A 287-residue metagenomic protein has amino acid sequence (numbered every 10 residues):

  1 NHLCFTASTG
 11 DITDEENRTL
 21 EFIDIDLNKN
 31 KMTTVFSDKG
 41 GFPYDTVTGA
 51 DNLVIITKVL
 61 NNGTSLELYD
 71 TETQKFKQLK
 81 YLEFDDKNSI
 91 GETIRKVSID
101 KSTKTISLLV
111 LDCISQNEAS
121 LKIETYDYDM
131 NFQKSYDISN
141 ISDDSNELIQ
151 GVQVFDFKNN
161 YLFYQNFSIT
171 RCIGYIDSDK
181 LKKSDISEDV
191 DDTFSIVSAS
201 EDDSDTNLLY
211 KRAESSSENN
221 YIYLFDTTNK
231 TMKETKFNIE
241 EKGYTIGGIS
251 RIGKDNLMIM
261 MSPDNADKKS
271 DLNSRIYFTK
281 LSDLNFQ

Functional and structural regions predicted by a protein language model:
N1, G40-A50, K87-I99, D144-F155 (+2 more regions): Repeated scaffold domains used in trafficking and secretory/extracellular systems, primarily beta-propellers
N1-D26, M32-K39, K80, T279-K280: N-terminal "mature head" segments of proteins
H2-D11, N52-V59, K104-D112, D156-N166 (+2 more regions): Short beta-strand elements that form the blades of beta-propeller/WD-repeat-like and other beta-sheet-rich scaffold
I12-I23, N62-L68, S115-E124, S168-Y175 (+2 more regions): Structural motif
I25-N30, D70-Q74, D127-N131, I176-K180 (+2 more regions): Short loop/turn segments that connect beta-strands within beta-propeller blades
T33-S37, K77-E83, K134-N140, K183-D189 (+2 more regions): Beta-propeller fold detector
F194-N220: Loop/turn-rich, solvent-exposed surfaces of beta-rich toroidal or solenoidal domains
T245-Q287: Blade-level signature of beta-propeller repeat domains, shared across WD40, Kelch, NHL, RCC1 and BNR/Asp-box propellers
